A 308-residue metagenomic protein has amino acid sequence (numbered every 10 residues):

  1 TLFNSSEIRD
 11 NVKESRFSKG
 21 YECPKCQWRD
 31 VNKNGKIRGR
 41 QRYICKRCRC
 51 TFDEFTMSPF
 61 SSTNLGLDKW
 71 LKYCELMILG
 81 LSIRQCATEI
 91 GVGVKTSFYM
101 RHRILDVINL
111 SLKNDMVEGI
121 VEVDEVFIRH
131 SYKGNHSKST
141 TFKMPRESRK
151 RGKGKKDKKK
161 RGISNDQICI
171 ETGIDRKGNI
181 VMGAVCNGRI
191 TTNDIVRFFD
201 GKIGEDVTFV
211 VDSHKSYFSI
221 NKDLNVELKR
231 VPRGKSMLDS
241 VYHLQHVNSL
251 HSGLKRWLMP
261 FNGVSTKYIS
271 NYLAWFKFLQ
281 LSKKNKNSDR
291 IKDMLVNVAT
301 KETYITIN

Functional and structural regions predicted by a protein language model:
T1-N308: Residue-level recognition of single "structural anchor" positions that define or cap local secondary structure
